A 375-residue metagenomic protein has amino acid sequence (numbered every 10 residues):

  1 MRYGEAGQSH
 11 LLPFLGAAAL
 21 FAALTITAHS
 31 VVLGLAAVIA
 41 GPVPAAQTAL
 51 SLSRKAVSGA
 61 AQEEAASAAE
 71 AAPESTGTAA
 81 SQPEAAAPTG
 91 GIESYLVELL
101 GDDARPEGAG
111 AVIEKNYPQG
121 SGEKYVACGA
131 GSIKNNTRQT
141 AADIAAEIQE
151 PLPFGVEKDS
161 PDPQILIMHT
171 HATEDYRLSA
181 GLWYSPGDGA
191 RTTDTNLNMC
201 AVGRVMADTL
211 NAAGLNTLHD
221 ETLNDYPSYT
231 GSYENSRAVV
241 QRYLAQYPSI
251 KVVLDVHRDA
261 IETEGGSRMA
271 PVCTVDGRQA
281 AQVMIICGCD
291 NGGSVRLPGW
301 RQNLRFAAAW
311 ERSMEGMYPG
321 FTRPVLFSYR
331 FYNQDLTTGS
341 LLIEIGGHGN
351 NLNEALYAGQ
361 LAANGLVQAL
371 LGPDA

Functional and structural regions predicted by a protein language model:
M1-L20: N-terminal Sec-pathway targeting helices
A17-K251, A260-G265, Q360, L371-D374: N-terminal catalytic or cofactor-binding beta/alpha core of small enzyme domains
L166-H169, T217-H219, V252-D255, M284-C287 (+2 more regions): Structural recognition of the beta-strand scaffold that forms the well-ordered cores of secreted hydrolase catalytic
A172-D175, L223-P227, R258-T263, D290-G293 (+2 more regions): Solvent-exposed loop/turn segments at secondary-structure junctions within structured extracellular/periplasmic domains
S185-G189, I261-R296: A short, glycine/acidic-enriched catalytic loop
V240, G265-C273, V325-F331: Alpha-helical scaffolding within the catalytic cores of extracellular/periplasmic polymer-degrading hydrolases
G299-L326: Active-site-adjacent substrate-binding region of metalloamidase/peptidase-like peptide-processing proteins
G320-A375: Active-site-adjacent mobile loop/cap segments within catalytic or ligand-binding domains
